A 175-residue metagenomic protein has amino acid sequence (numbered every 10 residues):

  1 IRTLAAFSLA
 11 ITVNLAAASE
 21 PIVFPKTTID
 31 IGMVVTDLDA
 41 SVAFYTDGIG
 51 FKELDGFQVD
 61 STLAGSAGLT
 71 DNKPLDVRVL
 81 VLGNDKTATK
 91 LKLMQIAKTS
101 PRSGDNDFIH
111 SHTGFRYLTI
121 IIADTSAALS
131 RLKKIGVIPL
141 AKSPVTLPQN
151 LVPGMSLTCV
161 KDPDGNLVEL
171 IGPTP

Functional and structural regions predicted by a protein language model:
T3-N14: Bacterial N-terminal signal peptides
A6-F7, F44-Y45, K92-I96: Short acidic/polar alpha-helix capping motifs at helix-coil junctions
A17-F24, M33, G56, L91 (+2 more regions): Vicinal oxygen chelate
E20-I22, L69, L82, D107-I109 (+1 more regions): Residues embedded in well-ordered secondary-structure elements
T27-T36, R78-A97, S103-L132, S156-K161: Vicinal oxygen chelate
V34-A88, K134, L151-P153, C159-K161: Core segments of cupin and vicinal oxygen chelate
I49-G50, F57-Q58, Q95-A97, G172-T174: A mature extracytoplasmic/lumenal domain signature
S61-S66, S100-N106, P148-Q149: A short, acidic/glycine-rich surface segment
